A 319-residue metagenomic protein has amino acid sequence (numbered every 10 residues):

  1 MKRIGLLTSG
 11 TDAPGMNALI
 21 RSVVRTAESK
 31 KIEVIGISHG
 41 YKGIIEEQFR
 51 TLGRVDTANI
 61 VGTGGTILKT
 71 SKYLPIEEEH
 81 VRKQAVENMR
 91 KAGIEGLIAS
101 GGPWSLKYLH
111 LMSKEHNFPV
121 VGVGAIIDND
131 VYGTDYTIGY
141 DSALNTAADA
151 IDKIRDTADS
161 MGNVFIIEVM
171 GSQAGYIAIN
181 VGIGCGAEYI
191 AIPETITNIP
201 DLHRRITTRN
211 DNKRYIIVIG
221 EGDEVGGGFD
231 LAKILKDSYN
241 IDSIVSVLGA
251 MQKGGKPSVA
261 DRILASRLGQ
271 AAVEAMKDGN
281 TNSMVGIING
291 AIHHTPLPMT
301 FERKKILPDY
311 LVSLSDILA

Functional and structural regions predicted by a protein language model:
M1-I45: N-terminal phosphate-binding or glycine-rich loops at protein starts, especially the Walker A/P-loop of NTPases
S9-D12, I37-K42, K72-Y73, G102-P103 (+6 more regions): Short, ordered loop/turn segments at secondary-structure junctions
A13-V23, I45, E79-K83, G101-H110 (+5 more regions): Short glycine/serine/threonine-rich phosphate/pyrophosphate-binding segments that cradle anionic phosphate groups
I32-S38, T157-V164, Y215-I216, I241-L248 (+1 more regions): Flexible, glycine/charged-enriched surface loops at secondary-structure junctions
I44-A99, W104-S105, I138-N145, D149: Glycine-rich oxoanion-binding loops at beta->alpha junctions
A99-G101, L111, H116, Y140-G162 (+1 more regions): Accessory alpha-helical/coil subdomains and C-terminal extensions that flank or cap enzyme catalytic cores
I234-A319: C-terminal non-catalytic interaction/assembly regions of soluble proteins
